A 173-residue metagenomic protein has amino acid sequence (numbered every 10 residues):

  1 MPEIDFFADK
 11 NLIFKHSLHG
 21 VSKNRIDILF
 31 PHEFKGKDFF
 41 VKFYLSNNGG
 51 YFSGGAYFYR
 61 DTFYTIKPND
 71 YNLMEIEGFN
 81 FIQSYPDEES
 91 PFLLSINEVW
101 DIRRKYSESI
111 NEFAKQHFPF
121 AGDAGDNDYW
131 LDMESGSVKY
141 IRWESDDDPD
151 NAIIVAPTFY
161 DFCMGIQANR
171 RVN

Functional and structural regions predicted by a protein language model:
M1-G122: A surface-exposed partner-binding patch
G54, N127-M133: Broad, structure-driven detector of short, well-ordered beta-strand segments within folded domains
K115, V172-N173: Short glycine-rich, low-complexity/disordered patches
A121-A124, S145: Short, flexible loop/turn elements at secondary-structure junctions
D128-W130, Y140, R171: Short helix/loop capping segments that flank catalytic or ligand/cofactor-binding pockets
G136-E144: Short aromatic-glycine-(Arg/Gly/Cys) micro-motifs in beta-strand/loop hairpins
W143-V155, F159-A168: Glycine-rich, aromatic-bearing surface loops/beta-hairpins
